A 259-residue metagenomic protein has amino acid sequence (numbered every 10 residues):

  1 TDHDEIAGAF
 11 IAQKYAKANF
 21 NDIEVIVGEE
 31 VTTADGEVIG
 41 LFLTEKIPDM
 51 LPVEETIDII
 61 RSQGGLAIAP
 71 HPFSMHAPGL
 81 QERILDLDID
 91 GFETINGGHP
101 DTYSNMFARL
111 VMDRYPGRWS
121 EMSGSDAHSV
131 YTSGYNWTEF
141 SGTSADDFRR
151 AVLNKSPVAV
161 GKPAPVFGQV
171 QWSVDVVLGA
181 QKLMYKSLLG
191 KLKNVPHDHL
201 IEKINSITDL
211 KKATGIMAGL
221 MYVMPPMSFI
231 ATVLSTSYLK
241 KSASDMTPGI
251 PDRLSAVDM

Functional and structural regions predicted by a protein language model:
T1-H3, E24-E29, A67-H71, F92-I95 (+1 more regions): Active-site neighborhood of phospho(di)ester-bond hydrolases with catalytic His/Asp-centered motifs
I6-A18, L80-E82, G134: Metal-dependent catalytic neighborhoods of phosphoester/phosphodiester hydrolases
G8-A12, P52, Y103-F107: Residues at alpha-helix caps and immediate loop-helix transition turns in enzyme cores, especially N- and C-cap
Q13-K17, E54-I68, A108-G117: Surface-exposed amphipathic alpha-helices with a cationic face
D22-G28, M50-T56, P70, H76-I84: Short, charged beta->alpha transition segments
A34-I47, D58, M75-M259: Charged catalytic cores and adjacent phosphate/nucleic-acid-binding surfaces used for phosphate/nucleic-acid chemistry
